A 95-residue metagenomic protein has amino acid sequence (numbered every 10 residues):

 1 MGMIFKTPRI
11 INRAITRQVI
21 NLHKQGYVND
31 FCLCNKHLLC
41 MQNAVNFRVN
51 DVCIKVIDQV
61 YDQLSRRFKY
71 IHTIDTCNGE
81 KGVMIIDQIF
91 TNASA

Functional and structural regions predicted by a protein language model:
M1-A95: Cysteine-centric segments in proteins
